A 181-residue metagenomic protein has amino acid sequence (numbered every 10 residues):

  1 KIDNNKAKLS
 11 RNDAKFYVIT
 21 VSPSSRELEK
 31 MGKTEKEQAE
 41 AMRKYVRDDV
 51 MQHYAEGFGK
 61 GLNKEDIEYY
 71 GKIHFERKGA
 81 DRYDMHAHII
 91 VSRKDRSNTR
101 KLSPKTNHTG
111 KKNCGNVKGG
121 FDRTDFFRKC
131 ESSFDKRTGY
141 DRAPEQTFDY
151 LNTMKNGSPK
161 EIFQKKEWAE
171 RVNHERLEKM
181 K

Functional and structural regions predicted by a protein language model:
K1-M85, S92-K181: Extended intrinsically disordered terminal tails
